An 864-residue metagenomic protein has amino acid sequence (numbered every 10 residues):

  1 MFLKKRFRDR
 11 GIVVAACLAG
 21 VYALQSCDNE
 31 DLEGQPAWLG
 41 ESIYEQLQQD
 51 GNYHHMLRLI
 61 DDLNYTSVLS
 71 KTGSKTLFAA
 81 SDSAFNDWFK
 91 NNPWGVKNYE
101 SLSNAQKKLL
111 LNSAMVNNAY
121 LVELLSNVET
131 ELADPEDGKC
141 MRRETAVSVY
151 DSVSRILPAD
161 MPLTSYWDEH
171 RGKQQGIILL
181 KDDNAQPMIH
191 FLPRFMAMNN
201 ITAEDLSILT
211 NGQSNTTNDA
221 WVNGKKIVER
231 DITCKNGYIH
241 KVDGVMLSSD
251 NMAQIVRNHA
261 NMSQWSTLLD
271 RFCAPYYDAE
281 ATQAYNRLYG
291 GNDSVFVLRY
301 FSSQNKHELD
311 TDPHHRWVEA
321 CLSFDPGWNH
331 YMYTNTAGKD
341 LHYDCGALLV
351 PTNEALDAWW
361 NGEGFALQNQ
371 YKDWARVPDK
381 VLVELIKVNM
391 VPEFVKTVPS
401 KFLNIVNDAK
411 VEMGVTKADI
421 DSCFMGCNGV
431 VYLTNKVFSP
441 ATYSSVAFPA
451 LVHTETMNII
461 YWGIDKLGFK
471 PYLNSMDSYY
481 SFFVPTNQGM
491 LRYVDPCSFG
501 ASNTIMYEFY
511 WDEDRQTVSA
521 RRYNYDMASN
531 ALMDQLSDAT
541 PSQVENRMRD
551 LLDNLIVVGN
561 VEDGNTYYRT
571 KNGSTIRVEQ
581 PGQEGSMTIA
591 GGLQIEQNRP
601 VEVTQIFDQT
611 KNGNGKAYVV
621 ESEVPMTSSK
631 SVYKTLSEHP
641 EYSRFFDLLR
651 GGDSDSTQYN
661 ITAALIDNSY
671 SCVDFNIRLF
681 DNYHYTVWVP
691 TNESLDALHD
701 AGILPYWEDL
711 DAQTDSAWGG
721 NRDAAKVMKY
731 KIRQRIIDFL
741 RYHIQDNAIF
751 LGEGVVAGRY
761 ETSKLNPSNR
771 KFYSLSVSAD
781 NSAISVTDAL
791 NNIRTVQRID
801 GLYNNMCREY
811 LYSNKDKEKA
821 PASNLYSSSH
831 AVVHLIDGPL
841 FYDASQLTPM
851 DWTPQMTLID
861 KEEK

Functional and structural regions predicted by a protein language model:
F2-V14: Bacterial N-terminal signal peptides that target proteins for export
A16-V21: Hydrophobic helical h-region of N-terminal Sec-dependent signal peptides in bacterial secretory/periplasmic proteins
Y22-S26: C-terminal motif of bacterial Sec signal peptides marking the signal peptidase cleavage site
C27-K864: Mature, structured domains of secreted/extracytosolic soluble proteins
